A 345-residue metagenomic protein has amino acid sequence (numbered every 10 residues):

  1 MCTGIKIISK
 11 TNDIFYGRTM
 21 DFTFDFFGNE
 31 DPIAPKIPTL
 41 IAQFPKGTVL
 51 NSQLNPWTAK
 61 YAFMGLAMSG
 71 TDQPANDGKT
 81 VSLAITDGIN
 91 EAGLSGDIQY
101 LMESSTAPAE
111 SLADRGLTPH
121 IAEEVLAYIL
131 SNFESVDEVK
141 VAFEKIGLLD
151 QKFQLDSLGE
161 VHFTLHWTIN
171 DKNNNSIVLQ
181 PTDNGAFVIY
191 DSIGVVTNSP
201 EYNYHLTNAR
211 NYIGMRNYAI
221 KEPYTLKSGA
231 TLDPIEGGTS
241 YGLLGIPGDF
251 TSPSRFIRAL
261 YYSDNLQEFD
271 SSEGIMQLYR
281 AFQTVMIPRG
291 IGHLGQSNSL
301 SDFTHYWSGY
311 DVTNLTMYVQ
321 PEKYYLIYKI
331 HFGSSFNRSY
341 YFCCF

Functional and structural regions predicted by a protein language model:
M1-D114, D150: A contiguous strand-loop segment
M1-F15, T23, F27-Q43, S52 (+3 more regions): C-terminus-biased signal that marks the final domain/tail of proteins
G17, I98, L179-Q180, Y318-Q320: Beta-strand residues in well-ordered beta-sheet regions across diverse protein folds
D21, E103, P181-F187, Y324-Y325: A short, sequence-level motif marking secondary-structure junctions
M64, I177-Q180, S308: Broad, structure-driven detector of short, well-ordered beta-strand segments within folded domains
G93, V139, S308: A residue-level signal for conserved active-site and pocket-lining positions in enzyme catalytic cores
L94, Q99, A109-P119, I146-Y204: Acidic/His-rich structured neighborhood in mature extracellular/periplasmic domains
G116, I121-K152, S271-F282: Proteins synthesized as precursors that undergo proteolytic processing into mature forms
